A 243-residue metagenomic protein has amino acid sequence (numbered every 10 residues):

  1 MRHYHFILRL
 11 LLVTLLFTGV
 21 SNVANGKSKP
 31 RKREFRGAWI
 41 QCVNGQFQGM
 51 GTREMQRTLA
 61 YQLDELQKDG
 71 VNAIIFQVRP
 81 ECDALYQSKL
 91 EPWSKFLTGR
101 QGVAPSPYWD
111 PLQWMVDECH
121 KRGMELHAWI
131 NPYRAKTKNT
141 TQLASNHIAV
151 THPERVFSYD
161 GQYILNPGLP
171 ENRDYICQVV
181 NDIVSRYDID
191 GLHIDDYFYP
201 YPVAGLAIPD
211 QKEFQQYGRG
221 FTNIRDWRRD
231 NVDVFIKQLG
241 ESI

Functional and structural regions predicted by a protein language model:
R9-G19: Bacterial N-terminal signal peptides
R33-F35, W39-R57, L112, D117 (+1 more regions): Active-site-adjacent "subsite" loops/lids of carbohydrate-active enzymes
M50-D69, F96-R122, D230-E241: Aromatic- and glycine-enriched glycan-recognition loops and surfaces that form the carbohydrate-binding subsites
R57-A84, R186-I189: Catalytic domains of carbohydrate-active enzymes, especially glycoside hydrolases
G70-S106: Aromatic-lined carbohydrate-binding/catalytic grooves of carbohydrate-active enzymes
A84-G99, R134-D160, D196-R219: Aromatic- and acidic-residue-enriched segments that line the glycan-binding/catalytic groove of carbohydrate-active
E171-V179, S185-I243: Active-site neighborhood of glycoside hydrolase catalytic domains
